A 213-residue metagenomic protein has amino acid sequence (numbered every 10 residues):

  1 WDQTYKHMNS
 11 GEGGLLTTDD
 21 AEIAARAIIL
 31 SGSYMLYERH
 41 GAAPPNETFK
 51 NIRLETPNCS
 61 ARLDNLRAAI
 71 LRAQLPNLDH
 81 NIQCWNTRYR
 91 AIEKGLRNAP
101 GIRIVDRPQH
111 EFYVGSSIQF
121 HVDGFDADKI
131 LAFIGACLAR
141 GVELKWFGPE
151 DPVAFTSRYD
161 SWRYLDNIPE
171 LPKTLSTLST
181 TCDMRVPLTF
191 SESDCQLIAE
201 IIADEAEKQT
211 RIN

Functional and structural regions predicted by a protein language model:
W1-S116: Active-site region of PLP-dependent enzymes
N9, R72, E192-A199, A203: Short, amphipathic alpha-helical "lid/cap" segments that border enzyme active or binding sites
A27, I130-R140, I198-A203: Short amphipathic alpha-helices in soluble, non-transmembrane regions that often serve as interface/regulatory elements
M35-E47, F133-C182, R211-N213: Conserved PLP cofactor-binding pocket of PLP-dependent enzymes
I70, D106, S116-V122, K145-G148 (+1 more regions): Short beta-strand segments
F125-F133, F190-L197: Short, conserved charged micro-motifs
E200-N213: Amphipathic terminal alpha-helices
